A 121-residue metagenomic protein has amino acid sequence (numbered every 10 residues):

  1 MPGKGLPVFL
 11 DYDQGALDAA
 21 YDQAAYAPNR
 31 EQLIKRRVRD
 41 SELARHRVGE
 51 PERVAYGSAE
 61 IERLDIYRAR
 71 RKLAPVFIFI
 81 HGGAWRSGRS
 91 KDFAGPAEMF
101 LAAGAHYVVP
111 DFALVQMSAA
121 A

Functional and structural regions predicted by a protein language model:
F9, D13-L17: Short conserved active-site loop signatures built around small residues
D18-K72: N-terminal cap/lid segment of alpha/beta-hydrolase-fold proteins
L73-A84: Short beta-strand element of the alpha/beta-hydrolase
G88-P96, V108-A121: Catalytic nucleophile-loop/oxyanion-hole region of alpha/beta-hydrolase and closely related hydrolase-like folds
A105: Short phosphate-binding/catalytic loops that engage adenosine nucleotides
